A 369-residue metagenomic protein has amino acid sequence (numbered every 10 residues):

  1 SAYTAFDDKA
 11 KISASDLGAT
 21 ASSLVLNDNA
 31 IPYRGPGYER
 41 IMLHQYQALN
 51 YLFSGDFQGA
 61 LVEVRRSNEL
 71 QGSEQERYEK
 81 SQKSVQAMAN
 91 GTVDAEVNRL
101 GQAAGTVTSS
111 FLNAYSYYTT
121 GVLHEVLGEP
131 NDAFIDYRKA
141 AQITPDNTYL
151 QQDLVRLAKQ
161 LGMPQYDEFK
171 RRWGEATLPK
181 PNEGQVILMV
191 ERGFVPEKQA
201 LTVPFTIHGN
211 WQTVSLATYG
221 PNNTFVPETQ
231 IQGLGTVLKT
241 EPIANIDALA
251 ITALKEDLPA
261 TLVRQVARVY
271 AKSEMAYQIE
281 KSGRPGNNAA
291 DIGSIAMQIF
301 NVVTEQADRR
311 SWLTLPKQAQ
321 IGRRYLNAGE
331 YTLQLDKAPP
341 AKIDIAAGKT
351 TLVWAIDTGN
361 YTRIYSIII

Functional and structural regions predicted by a protein language model:
S1, Q45-N50: Non-membrane alpha-helical segments in proteins
S1, S54-D56, L127-E129: Short helix-adjacent coil turns
S1-F6, V64, Q71, P130 (+2 more regions): Inward-facing hydrophobic residues that define packing positions of alpha-helical scaffold repeats
A5-G18, G72-K83, A141-F169: Boundary/linker segments of alpha-helical solenoid repeat arrays
S13, N68-A89, T202-V203, I207 (+1 more regions): Internal, charge-rich low-complexity segments
D16-Y46, A87-E129, R156-I187, V195-E197: Alpha-helical linker/edge segments of TPR/alpha-solenoid repeat scaffolds and analogous pre-/post-domain helices
M163-I369: Short loop/turn and low-complexity linker motifs enriched in small/turn-promoting residues
